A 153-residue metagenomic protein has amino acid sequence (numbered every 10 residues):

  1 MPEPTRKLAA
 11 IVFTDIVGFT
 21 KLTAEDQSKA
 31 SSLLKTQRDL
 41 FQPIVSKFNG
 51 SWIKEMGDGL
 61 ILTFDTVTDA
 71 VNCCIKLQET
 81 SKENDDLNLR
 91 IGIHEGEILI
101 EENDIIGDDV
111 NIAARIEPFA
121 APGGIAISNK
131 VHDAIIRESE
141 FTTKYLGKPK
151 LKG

Functional and structural regions predicted by a protein language model:
M1-K76, T80: Catalytic NTP-binding/metal-coordinating core of nucleotidyl cyclase/transferase enzymes
D39-Q42, I61-G153: Catalytic beta-strand-to-alpha-helix segment of the class III nucleotidyl cyclase homology domain
